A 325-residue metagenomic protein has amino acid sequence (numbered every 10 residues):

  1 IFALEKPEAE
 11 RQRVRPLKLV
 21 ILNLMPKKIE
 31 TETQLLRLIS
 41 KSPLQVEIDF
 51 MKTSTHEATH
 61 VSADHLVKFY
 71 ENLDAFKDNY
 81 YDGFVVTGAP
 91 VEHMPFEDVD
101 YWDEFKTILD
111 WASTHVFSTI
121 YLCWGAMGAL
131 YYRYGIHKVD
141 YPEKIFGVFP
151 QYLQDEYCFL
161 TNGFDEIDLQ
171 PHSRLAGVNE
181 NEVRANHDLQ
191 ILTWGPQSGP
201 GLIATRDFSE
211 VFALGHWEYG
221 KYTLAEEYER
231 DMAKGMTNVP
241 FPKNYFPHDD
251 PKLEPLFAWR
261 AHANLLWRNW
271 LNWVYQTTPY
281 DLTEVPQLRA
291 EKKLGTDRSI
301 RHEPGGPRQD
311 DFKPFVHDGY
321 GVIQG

Functional and structural regions predicted by a protein language model:
I1-T55, Y70, D74-F76, Y80 (+2 more regions): Amide-donor transfer/coupling interface in amidating biosynthetic enzymes
T31-Q34, H60-A63, F96-E97: Short, glycine/acidic-enriched capping/hinge loops at junctions between secondary-structure elements
S54-V67: N-terminal beta-loop-helix "entrance" segment that forms/cooperates in small-molecule cofactor or anionic ligand
L66, Y70-L73, F96: Helical hinge/lid and interdomain linker segments adjacent to catalytic or ligand-binding clefts that mediate domain
G83: Short, Asp-centered acidic motifs that coordinate Mg2+ and/or phosphate in catalytic or ligand-binding sites
V86-D155: Cysteine-nucleophile active-site neighborhood
